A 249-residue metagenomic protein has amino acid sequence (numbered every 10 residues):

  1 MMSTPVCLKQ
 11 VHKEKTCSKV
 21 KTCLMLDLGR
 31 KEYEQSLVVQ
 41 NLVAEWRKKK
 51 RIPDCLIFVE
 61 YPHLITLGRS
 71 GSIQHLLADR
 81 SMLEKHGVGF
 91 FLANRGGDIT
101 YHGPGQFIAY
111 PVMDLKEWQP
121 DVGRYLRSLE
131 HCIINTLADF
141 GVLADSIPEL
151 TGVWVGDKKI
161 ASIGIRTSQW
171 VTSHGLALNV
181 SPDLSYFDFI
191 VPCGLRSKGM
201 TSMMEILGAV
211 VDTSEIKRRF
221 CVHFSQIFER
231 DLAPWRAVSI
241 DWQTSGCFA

Functional and structural regions predicted by a protein language model:
M2-I160, V211, D241-A249: N-terminal lobe of the biotin/lipoate ligase/transferase fold
S70, P120, G164-R166, D188-I190: A short secondary-structure junction signal
I73, D79, I160-V180: Short, conserved beta-strand/beta-arch hydrophobic-aromatic motifs that form part of recognition grooves or interface
A109-P111, T151, I163-I165, L176-V180 (+1 more regions): A structural signal for short, well-ordered beta-strand segments
S185-A249: C-terminal accessory segment of soluble enzyme catalytic cores
